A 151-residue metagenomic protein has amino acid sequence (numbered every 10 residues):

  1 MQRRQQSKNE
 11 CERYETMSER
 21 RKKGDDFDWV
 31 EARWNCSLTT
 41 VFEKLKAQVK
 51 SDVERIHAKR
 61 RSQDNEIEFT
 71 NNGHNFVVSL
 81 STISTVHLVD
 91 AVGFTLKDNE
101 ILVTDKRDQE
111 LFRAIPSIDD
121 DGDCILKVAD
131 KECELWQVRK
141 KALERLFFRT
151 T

Functional and structural regions predicted by a protein language model:
Q2-D25: Eukaryotic low-complexity, non-globular regulatory regions
S7-K8, K50, L143: General helical structural elements
R20-E68: Contiguous, amphipathic alpha-helical segments that mediate oligomerization or scaffolding in large protein assemblies
R60-T82: Charge-rich, acidic-biased intrinsically disordered regions
H74-T151: Intrinsic disorder/low-complexity polar-acidic segments
